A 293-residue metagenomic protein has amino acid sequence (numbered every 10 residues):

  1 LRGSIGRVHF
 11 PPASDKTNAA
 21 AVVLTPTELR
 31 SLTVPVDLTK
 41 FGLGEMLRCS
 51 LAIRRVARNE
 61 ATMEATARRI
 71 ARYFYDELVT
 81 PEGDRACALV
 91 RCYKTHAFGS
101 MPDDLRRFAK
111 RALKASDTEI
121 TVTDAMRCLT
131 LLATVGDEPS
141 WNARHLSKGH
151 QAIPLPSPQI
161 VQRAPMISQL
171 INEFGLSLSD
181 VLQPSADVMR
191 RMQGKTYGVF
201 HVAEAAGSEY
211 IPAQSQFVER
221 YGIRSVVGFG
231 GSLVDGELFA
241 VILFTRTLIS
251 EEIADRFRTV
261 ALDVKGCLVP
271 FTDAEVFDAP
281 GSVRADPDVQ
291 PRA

Functional and structural regions predicted by a protein language model:
R2, S14, V22-L24: Low-complexity intrinsically disordered segments
S4-H9, K16-A19: Short, positively charged and aromatic/hydrophobic N-terminal segments
H9-P11, R292: Compositionally biased, intrinsically disordered low-complexity segments enriched in polar/proline residues
A19-Y197, R246-E275, G281-A293: Intrinsically disordered, low-complexity terminal regulatory regions
R85-C87, V218-E219, I223, E237: A broad structural signal for short, well-ordered beta-strand segments within beta-sheet-rich domains
S185-G222: Signal-transducing coupling segments at domain and membrane junctions
R224-G231: A short, aliphatic-rich beta-strand micro-motif
G231-R246: Sensory-domain boundary capping and coupling elements
